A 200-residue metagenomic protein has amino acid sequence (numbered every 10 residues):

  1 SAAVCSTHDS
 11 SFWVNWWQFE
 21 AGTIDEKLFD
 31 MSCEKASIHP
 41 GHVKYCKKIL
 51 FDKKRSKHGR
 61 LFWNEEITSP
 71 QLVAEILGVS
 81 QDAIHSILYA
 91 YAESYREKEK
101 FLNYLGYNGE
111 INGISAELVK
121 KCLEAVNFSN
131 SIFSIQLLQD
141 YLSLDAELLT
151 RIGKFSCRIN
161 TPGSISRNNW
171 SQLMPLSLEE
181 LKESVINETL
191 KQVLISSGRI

Functional and structural regions predicted by a protein language model:
S1-I200: Catalytic cores of glycan-processing enzymes that make or break glycosidic bonds
